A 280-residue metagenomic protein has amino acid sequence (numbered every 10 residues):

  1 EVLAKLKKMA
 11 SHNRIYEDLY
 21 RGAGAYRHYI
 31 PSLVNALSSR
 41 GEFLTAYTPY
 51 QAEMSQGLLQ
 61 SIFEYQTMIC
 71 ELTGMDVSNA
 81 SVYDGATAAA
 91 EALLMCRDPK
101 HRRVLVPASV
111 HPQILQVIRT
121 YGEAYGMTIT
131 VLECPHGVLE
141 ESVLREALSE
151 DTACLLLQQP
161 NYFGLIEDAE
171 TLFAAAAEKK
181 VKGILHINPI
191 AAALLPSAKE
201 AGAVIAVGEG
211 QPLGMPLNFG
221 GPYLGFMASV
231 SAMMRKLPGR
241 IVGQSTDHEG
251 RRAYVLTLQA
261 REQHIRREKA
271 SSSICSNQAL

Functional and structural regions predicted by a protein language model:
E1, I69, V104, I118-R119 (+5 more regions): Buried hydrophobic positions in well-ordered alpha/beta secondary-structure cores of metabolic enzymes
E1-E64: N-terminal entrance/gating region of PLP-dependent enzymes' catalytic architecture
R40-A52, C70-G74, K100-H101, G122-I129 (+2 more regions): Gly-rich Lys/Arg/Thr-decorated short loops/hinges at beta-loop-alpha junctions or inter-strand turns that position
Q51-M54, E71-A90: Short loop-beta-helix segment that forms the pyridoxal 5′-phosphate
P99-Q113: Conserved PLP-anchoring active-site segment centered on the Schiff-base-forming lysine
G137-I190, P212: Active-site phosphate-binding strand-loop segment of PLP-dependent enzymes
K199-M215: Conserved active-site segment immediately N-terminal to the catalytic lysine that forms the internal aldimine
L213-L280: Active-site C-terminal subdomain of aminotransferase-like
